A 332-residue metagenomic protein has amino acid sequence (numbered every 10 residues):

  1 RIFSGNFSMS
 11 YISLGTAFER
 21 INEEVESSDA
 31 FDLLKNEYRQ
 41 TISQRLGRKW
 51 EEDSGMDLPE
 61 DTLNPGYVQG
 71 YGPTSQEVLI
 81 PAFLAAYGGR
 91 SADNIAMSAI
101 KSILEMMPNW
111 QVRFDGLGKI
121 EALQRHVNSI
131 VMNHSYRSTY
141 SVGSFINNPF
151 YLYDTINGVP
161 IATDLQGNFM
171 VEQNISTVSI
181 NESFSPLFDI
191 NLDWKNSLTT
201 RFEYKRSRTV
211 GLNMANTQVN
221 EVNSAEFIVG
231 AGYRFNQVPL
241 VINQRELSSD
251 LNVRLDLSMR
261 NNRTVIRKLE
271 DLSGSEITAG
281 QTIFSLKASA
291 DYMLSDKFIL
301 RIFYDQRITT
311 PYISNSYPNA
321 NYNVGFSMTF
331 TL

Functional and structural regions predicted by a protein language model:
R1-L332: Exposed, low-structure sequence patches enriched in small/polar residues
